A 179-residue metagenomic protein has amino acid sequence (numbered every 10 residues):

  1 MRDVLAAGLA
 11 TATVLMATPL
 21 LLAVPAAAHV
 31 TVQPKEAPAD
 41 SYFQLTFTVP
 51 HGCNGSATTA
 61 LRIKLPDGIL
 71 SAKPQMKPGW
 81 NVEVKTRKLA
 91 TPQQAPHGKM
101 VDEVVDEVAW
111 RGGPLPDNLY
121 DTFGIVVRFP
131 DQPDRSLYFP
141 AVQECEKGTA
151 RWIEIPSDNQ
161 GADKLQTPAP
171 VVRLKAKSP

Functional and structural regions predicted by a protein language model:
G8-L21: Bacterial N-terminal signal peptides
L22-A28: Sec/Tat signal peptide C-region and signal peptidase I cleavage site
V32-P38: Short beta-strand segments of immunoglobulin-like
F43-W80: Low-complexity, serine/threonine/proline/glycine-rich extracellular segments that form mucin-like
K88-D117: Extracellular adhesion/glycan-binding regions together with long Ser/Thr- and acidic-residue-rich low-complexity tracts
V108-R135: Low-complexity, intrinsically disordered segments enriched in Ser/Thr together with acidic residues
D134-Q143: Short, surface-exposed ligand- or partner-binding patches at beta-edge/loop junctions that are enriched in aromatics
E144-P179: Extracytoplasmic/periplasmic copper-protein system
